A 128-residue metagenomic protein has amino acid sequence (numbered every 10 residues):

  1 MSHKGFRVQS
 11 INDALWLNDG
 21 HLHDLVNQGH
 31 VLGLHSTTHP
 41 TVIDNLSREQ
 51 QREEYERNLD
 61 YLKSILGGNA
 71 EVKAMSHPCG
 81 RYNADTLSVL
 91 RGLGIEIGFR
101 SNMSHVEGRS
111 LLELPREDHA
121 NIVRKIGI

Functional and structural regions predicted by a protein language model:
M1-Q28, S64, E71: Active-site beta->alpha N-cap acidic-glycine motif
S2-G5, H35-T41: Short glycine/proline-rich turn/loop motifs
W16-H35, R52, R91-G92: Acidic (Asp/Glu)-rich catalytic clusters
T37, D44-I128: C-terminal active-site subregion of NodB/CE4 polysaccharide deacetylases
